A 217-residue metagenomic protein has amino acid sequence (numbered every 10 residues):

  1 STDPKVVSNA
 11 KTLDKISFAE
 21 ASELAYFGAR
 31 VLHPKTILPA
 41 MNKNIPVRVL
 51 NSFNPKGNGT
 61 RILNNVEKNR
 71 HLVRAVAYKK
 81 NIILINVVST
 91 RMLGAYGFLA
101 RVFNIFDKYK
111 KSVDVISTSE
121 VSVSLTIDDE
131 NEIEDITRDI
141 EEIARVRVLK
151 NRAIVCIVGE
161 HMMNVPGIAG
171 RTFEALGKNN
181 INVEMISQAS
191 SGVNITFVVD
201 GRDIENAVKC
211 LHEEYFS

Functional and structural regions predicted by a protein language model:
S1-S217: C-terminal catalytic "cap/lid" subdomain
